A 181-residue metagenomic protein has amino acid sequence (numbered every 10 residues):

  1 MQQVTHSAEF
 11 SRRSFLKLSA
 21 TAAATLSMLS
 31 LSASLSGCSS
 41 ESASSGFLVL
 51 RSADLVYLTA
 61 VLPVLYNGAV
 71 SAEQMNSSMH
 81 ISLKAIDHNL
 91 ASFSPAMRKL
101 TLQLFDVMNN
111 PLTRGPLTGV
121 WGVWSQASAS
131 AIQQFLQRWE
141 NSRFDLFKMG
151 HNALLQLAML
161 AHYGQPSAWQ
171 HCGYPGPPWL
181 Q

Functional and structural regions predicted by a protein language model:
Q2-Q3, L160-Q181: Short, functional C-terminal segments
Q3-L26, S30: N-terminal secretory signal peptides and thylakoid transit peptides that target proteins across membranes
T5, S14, D54, G176-P178: Solvent-exposed, flexible loop/coil residues
H6, G46, V120, Q170: Glycine-rich, flexible loop/turn motifs
A8-E9, L29-S71: C-terminal segment of N-terminal export signals and the immediately downstream linker at the start of the mature
L31-S32, S77, Q170: Sparse recognition of residues in long alpha-helices and their boundaries
R51, L55-G164: Flexible, low-complexity segments enriched for small/polar residues
